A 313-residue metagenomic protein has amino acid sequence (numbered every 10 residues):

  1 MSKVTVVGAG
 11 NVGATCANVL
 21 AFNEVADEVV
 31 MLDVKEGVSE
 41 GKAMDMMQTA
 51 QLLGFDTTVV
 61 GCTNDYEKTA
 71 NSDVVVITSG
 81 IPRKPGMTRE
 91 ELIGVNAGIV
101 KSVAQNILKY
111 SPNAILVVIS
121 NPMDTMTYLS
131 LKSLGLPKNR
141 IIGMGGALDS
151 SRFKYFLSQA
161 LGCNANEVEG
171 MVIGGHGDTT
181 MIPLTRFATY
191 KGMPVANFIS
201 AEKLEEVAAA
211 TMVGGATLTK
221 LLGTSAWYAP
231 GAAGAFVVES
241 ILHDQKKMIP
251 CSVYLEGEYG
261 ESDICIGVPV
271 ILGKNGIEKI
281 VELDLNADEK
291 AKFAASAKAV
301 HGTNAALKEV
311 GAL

Functional and structural regions predicted by a protein language model:
M1-V4: Extreme N-terminal starter segment of soluble prokaryotic enzymes
A9-G10: Glycine-rich Rossmann-fold phosphate-binding loop(s) that bind the pyrophosphate of adenine dinucleotide cofactors
G13-A14: N-terminal Rossmann-fold NAD(P) dinucleotide-binding loop
L32-S72, H301-V310: Conserved N-terminal Rossmann-fold NAD(P) cofactor-binding segment
L52-A114: Rossmann-like NAD(P)-binding element
T88-K154: Rossmann-like NAD(P)(H) cofactor-binding subdomain of soluble oxidoreductases
L134-R140, D149-L313: C-terminal substrate-binding/catalytic lobe of Rossmann-fold NAD(P)-dependent dehydrogenases
